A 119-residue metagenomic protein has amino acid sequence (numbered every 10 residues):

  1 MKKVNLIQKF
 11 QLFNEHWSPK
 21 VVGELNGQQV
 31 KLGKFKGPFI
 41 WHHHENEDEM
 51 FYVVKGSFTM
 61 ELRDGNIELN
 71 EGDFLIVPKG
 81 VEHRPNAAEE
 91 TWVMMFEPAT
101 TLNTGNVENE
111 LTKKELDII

Functional and structural regions predicted by a protein language model:
K2-F10, G23, A88-I119: Double-stranded beta-helix
L6-W41, E47, G105: A short glycine-rich, His/Asp/Glu-containing loop-to-beta-strand
V21, M50, T59, N66 (+1 more regions): Short, surface-exposed charged micro-motifs
N26, V54-K55, N70-E71, E89: A cytosolic small-molecule/anion-sensing beta-strand core signal
G27-Q29, K36-P38, K55-T59, N66 (+1 more regions): Short, charged/polar surface micro-motifs in flexible loops or helix N-caps
K34-F35, H44-L62: Short, conserved beta-strand element in jelly-roll/cupin
M60-E61, V77, E82-A88, V93-M95: Short beta-strand His + acidic residue motifs that chelate non-heme Fe in jelly-roll/DSBH and cupin folds
R63-K79: Short acidic-glycine-tyrosine-enriched beta hairpin
